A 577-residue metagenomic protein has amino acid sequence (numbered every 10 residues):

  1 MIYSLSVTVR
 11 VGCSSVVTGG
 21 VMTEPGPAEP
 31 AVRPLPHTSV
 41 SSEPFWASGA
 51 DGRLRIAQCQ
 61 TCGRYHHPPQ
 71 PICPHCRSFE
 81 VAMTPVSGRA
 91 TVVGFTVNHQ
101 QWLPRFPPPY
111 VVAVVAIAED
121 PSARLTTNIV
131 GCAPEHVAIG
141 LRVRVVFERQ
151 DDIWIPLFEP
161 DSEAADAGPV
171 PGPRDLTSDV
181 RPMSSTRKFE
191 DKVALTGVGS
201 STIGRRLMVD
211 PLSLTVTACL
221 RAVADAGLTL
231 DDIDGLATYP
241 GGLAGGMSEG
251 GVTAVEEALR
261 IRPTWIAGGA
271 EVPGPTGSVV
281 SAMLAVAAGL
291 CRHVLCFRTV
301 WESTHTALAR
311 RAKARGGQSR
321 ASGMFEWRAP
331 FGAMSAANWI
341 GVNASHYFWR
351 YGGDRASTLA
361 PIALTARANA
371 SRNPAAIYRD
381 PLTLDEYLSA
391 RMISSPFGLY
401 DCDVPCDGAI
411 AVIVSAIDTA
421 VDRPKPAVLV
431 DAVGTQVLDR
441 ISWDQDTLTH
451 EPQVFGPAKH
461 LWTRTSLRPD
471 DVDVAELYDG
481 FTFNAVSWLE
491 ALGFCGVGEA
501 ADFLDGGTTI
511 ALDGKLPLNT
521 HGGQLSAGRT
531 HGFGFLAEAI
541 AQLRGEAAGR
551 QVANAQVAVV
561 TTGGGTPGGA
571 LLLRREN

Functional and structural regions predicted by a protein language model:
H37-S39, G49-A57, P169-A267, A287-A288 (+6 more regions): Conserved "HGTGT" condensation-loop signature of ketosynthase/thiolase-family condensing enzymes that catalyze
R53-I56, G63, Q70: Residues immediately within or flanking Cys/His clusters that coordinate Zn2+ in small zinc-binding modules
Q60-T61, I72-S78: Short, cysteine/histidine-rich loop/knuckle motifs that typically chelate Zn2+
H67, E80-A82: Short functional micro-motifs and their immediate structural scaffolds
A90-V92, I129: Conserved hydrophobic positions within beta-strands
F95-Q101, D120, P134, R149-D151: Short, conserved beta-turn/loop elements at beta-strand boundaries and strand-helix junctions
Q101-V114, W154: Short aromatic-glycine-enriched beta-strand elements
L125-G168: Well-ordered alpha/beta subsegment
